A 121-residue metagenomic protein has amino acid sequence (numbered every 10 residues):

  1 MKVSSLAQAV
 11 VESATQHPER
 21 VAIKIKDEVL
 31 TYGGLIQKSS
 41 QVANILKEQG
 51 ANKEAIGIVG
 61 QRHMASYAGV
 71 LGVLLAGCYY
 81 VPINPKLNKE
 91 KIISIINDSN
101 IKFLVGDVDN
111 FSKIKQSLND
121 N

Functional and structural regions predicted by a protein language model:
M1-N121: Carrier-protein-dependent adenylate-forming modules in NRPS/ANL systems
